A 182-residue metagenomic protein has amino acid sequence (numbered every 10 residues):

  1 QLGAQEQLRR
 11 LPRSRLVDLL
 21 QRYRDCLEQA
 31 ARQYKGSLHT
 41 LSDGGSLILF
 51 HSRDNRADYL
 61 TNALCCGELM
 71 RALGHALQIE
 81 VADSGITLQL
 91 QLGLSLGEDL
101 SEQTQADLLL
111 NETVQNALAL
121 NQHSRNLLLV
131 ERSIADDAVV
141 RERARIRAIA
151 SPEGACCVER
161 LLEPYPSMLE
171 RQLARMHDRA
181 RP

Functional and structural regions predicted by a protein language model:
Q1-A4: N-terminal topogenic membrane-targeting module
Q7-D18, L41-L88, L108-E112: Short helix/loop segment flanking the catalytic signature motif in cyclic-nucleotide metabolism enzymes
S14-Y34, L69: Active-site-proximal alpha-helical element of nucleotidyl cyclase-like catalytic domains and analogous helices
S42, L92-E98, R132-I134: A general secondary-structure junction signal
A63, Q89-E102: Hydrophobic, helix-rich cores of sensory/ligand-binding and other regulatory modules that couple small-molecule
L100, Q105, Q115-P182: Intrinsically disordered, glycine/charged-rich C-terminal tails and inter-domain linkers that flank nucleotidyl cyclase
